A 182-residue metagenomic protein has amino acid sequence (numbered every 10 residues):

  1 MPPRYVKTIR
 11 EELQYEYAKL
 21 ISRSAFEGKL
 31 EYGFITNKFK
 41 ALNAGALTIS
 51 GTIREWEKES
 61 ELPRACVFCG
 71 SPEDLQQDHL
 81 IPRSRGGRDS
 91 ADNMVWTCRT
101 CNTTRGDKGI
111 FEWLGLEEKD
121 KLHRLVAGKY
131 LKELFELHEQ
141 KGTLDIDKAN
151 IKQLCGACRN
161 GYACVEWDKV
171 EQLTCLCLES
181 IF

Functional and structural regions predicted by a protein language model:
M1-I49, N160-F182: Nuclease and nuclease-like effector domains acting on nucleic acids or nucleotide cofactors
R4, R10, R23, R54 (+6 more regions): Arginine residue identity/basic-tract feature
E11, Y15, L42-G45, G51-E59 (+5 more regions): Alpha-helical context
Y15-A65, R124-T143: Short, charged surface segments at domain edges that flank catalytic/cofactor-binding sites
K58, A65-K121: Histidine-centered nuclease catalytic patch
T103-F182: A detector for short metal-coordination/catalytic motifs
